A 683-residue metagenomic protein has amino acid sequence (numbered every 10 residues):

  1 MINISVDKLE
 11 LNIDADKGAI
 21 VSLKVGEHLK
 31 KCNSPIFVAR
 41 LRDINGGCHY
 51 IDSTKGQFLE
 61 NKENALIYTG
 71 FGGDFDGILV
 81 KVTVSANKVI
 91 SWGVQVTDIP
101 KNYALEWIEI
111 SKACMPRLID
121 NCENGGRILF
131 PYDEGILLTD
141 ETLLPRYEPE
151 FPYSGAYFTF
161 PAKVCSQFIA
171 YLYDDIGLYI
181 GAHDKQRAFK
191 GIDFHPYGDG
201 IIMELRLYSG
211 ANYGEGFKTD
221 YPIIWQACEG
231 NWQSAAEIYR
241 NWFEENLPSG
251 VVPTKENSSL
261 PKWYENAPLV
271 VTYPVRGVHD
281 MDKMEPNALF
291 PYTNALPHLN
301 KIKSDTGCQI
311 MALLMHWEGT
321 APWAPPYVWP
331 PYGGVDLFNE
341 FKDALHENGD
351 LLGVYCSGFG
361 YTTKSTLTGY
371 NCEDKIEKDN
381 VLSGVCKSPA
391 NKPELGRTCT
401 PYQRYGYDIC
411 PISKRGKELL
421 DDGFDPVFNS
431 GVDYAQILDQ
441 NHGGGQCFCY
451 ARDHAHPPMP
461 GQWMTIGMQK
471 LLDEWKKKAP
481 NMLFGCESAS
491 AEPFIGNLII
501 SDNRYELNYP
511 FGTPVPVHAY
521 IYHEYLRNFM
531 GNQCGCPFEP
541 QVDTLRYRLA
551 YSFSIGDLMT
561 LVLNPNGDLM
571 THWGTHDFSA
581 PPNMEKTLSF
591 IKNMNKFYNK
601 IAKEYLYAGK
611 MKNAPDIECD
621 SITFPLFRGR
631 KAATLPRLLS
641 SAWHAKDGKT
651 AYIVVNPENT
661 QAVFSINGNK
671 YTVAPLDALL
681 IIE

Functional and structural regions predicted by a protein language model:
I4-M311, A344, N348-L351, Y434 (+5 more regions): Carbohydrate-recognition beta-sandwich/jelly-roll modules in extracellular/periplasmic carbohydrate-active proteins
V21, I412-E492: Hydrophobic, well-ordered secondary-structure scaffolds
P268-D421, D425, A435, G443-H456: Aromatic-lined carbohydrate-binding/catalytic grooves of carbohydrate-active enzymes
A288-N300, P331-F341, L420-D422, G461-E474 (+2 more regions): Well-ordered, non-membrane alpha-helical segments in soluble/globular domains
K303-S304, F428-N429, F553: Non-catalytic positions within long, well-ordered alpha-helices that form the structural scaffold/packing of enzyme
I310-L314, L352-Y355, Y434-I437, L483-C486 (+3 more regions): Structural recognition of the beta-strand scaffold that forms the well-ordered cores of secreted hydrolase catalytic
L367-G406, C410-K414, W463-K592: Glycan-recognition surfaces
N613-N667: Carbohydrate-binding surface patches
